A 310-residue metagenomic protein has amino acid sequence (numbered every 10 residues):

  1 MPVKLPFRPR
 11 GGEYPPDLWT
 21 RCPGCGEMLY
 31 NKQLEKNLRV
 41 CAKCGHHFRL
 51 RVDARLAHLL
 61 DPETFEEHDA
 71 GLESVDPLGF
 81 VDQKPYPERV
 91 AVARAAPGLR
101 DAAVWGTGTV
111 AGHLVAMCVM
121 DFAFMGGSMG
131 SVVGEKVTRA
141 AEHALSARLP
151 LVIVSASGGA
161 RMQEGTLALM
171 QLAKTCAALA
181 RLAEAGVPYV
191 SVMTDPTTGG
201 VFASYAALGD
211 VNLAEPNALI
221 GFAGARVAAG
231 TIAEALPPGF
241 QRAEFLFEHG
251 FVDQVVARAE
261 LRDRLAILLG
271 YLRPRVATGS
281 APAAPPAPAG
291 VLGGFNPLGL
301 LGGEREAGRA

Functional and structural regions predicted by a protein language model:
W19, L38: Residues immediately within or flanking Cys/His clusters that coordinate Zn2+ in small zinc-binding modules
T20-R21, F48-W105: An N-cap/entry alpha-helix motif that binds or orients negatively charged groups
C22-C25, C41-C44: Short cysteine-rich clusters marking metal-coordination/redox-active sites
M28-L29, H47-F48: Cys/His-rich microdomains that often coordinate metals
A96-A102, G127-E142: Glycine-rich anion/phosphate-binding loops
G108-M120, K136-A160: A structural preference for short, pocket-lining loop segments at secondary-structure junctions
S155-A277: Conserved catalytic cores of soluble enzyme domains, especially glycine-rich substrate-binding beta-alpha loops
V291-A310: Long, low-complexity, intrinsically disordered segments
